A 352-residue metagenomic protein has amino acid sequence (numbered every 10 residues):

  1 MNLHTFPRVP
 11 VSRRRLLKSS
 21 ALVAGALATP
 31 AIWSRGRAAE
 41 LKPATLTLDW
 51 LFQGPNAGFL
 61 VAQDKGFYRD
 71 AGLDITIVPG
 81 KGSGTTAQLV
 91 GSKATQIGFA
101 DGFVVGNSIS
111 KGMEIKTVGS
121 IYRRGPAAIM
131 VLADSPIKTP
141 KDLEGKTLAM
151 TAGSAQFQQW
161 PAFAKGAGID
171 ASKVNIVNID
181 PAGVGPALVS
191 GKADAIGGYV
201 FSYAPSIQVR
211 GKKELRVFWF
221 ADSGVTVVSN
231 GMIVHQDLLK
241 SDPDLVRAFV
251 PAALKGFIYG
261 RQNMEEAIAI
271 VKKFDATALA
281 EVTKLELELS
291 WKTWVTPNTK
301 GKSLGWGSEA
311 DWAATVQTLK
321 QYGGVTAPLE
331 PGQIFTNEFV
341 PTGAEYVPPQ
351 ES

Functional and structural regions predicted by a protein language model:
M1-R15, A21-A26: N-terminal secretory signal peptides
I32-A38: Sec/Tat signal peptide C-region and signal peptidase I cleavage site
A39-S190, D194-F201, F218-F220, T226: Short, glycine-/small- and polar/acidic-enriched structural segments that line small-molecule recognition paths
Q63-D64, R69, I109, K165 (+4 more regions): Short polybasic/polar patches that bind polyanions
T76, G84, K284-K292, L329-T342: Short linear loop/turn motifs
F103, G183-A187, K192-T277: Pocket-lining segment of extracytoplasmic ligand-binding domains
S241-G324: Secondary-structure end/capping motifs
W312-S352: Conserved C-terminal helix/tail region of periplasmic/extracytoplasmic solute-binding proteins
